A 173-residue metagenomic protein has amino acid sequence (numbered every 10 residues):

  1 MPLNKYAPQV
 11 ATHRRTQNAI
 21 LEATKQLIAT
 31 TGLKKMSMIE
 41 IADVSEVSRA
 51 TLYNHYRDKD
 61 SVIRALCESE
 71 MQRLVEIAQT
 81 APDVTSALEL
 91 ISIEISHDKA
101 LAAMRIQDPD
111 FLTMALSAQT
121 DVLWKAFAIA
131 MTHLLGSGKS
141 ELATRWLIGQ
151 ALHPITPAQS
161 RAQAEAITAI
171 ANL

Functional and structural regions predicted by a protein language model:
M1-V44, S61: Basic, helix-initiating cap at the start of DNA-binding domains
A19, E40, S61, S86 (+3 more regions): Amphipathic alpha-helical interaction segments
A23-L27, A65, E94, W146: Short amphipathic alpha-helical elements of helix-turn-helix/winged-helix folds
D43, R57-D58, E68: Residue-level detection of the helix-turn-helix DNA-binding "recognition helix"
S45-Y56: Short hydrophobic/aromatic patch on the recognition helix
S61, A65, Q72-K99: Hydrophobic alpha-helical connector segments
H97, L101, S140-R161, A169-L173: Amphipathic C-terminal alpha-helical segment
A103, D110-R145: Amphipathic alpha-helical packing segments from all-alpha helical-bundle domains
